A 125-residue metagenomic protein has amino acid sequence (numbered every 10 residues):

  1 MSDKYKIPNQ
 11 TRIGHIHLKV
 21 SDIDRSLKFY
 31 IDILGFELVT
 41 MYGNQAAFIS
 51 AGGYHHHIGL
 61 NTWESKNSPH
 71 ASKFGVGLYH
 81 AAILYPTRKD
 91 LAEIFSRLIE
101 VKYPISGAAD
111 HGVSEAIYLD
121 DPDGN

Functional and structural regions predicted by a protein language model:
M1-I7, F95-N125: Vicinal oxygen chelate
S2-Y5, K66-A71: Short beta-strand/turn micro-motifs at beta-sheet edges
P8, L18-W63: Core segments of cupin and vicinal oxygen chelate
R12, G35, G77, P104-I105: Short loop/turn motifs at secondary-structure junctions
R12-S21, P69-R97, E115-P122: Vicinal oxygen chelate
H15, H55-I58, H80, H111: Histidine-centered active-site/metal-ligand motif
K28, D32, A92-S96, E100: Replace "anionic and nucleotidyl ligands
M41, H70-S72, A108-A109: Short histidine-centered beta-strand/loop micro-motifs that create catalytic or ligand/metal-coordination sites
